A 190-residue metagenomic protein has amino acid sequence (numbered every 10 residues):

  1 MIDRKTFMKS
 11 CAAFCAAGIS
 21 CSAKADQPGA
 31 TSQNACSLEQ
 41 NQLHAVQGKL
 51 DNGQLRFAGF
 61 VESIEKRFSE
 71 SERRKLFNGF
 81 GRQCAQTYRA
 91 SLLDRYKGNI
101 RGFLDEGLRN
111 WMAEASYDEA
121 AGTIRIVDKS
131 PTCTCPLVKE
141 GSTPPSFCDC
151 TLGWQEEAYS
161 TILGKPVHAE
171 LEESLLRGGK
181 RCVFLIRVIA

Functional and structural regions predicted by a protein language model:
M1-C15: N-terminal secretory signal peptides and thylakoid transit peptides that target proteins across membranes
C21-E62: C-terminal segment of N-terminal export signals and the immediately downstream linker at the start of the mature
E65-F147: Amphipathic interaction/junction segments at domain boundaries or subunit interfaces
C148-L152: Active-site nucleophilic cysteine motif
Y159-V167: Short secondary-structure junctions
E170-L175: Short, solvent-exposed loop/turn elements at beta->coil junctions and helix N-caps that rim active or binding pockets
R181-V188: C-terminal edge-of-domain segments
